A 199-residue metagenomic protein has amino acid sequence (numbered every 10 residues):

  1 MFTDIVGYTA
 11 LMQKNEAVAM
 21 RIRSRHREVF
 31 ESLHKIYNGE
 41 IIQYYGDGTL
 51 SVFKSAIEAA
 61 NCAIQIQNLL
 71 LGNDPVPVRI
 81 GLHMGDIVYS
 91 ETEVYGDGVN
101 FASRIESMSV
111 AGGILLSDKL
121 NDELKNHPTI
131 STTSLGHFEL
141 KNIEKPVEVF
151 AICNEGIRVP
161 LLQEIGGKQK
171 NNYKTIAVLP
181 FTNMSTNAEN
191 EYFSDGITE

Functional and structural regions predicted by a protein language model:
M1-I64, L69, T186-E189: Catalytic NTP-binding/metal-coordinating core of nucleotidyl cyclase/transferase enzymes
T3, H83-G85, I152-E155, L179-F181: Generic beta-structure capping elements
G7-Y8, G85-V88, F181-T186: A short, flexible beta-alpha/helix-coil linker loop
R23, Y95-G98, F193-S194, T198: Short, conserved glycine- and acidic-residue-centered signature motifs in active-site or ligand-binding loops
R25, V29, C153-E155, V159 (+1 more regions): Bimodal feature
E28-E31, K35, L50-C153: Catalytic beta-strand-to-alpha-helix segment of the class III nucleotidyl cyclase homology domain
C153-I176: Intrinsically disordered or compositionally simple regulatory linkers and C-terminal tails in signal-transduction
K168-E199: An acidic helix/loop motif centered on a single conserved Asp/Glu that marks catalytic or ligand-interacting sites
